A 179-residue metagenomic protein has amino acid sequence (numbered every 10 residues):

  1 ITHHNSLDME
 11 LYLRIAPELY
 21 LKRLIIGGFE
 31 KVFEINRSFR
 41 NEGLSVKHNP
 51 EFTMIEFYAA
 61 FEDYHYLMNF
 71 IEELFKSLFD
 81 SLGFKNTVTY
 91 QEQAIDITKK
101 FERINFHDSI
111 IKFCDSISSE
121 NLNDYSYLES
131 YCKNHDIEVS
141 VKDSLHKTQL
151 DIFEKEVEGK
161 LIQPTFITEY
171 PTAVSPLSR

Functional and structural regions predicted by a protein language model:
I1-Y66, K76, K133: Class II aminoacyl-tRNA synthetase-like tRNA-binding/catalytic domains
L13, P17, L67-I71, L145 (+1 more regions): Hydrophobic (often cysteine-bearing) scaffold residues that line and stabilize catalytic clefts of nucleotide/cofactor
P17, E30, D63, L74 (+2 more regions): Internal, well-ordered alpha/beta segment that forms a basic, Gly-enriched binding/recognition surface
S81-R179: Metal-assisted phosphate- and nucleotidyl-transfer catalytic regions
